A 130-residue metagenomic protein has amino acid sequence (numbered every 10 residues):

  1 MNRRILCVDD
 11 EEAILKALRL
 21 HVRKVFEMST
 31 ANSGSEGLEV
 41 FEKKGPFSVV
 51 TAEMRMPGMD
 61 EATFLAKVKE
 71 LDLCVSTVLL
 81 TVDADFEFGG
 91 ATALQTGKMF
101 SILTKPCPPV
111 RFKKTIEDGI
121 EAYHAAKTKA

Functional and structural regions predicted by a protein language model:
N2-A13, L18-R19, V50: Conserved acidic segment of CheY-like receiver
E12-T30, G97: Two-component/phosphorelay signaling modules centered on CheY-like receiver
T30-E39, E61: Helix N-cap/capping motif at the beta->alpha junctions
E53: Active-site residues of response regulator receiver
M56: Receiver (REC) domain active-site loop signature in two-component systems and cognate sites in sensor histidine kinases
T63, A84-I102: Alpha4 helix (beta4-alpha4-beta5 surface) of REC/receiver domains from two-component response regulators
L80-V82: Hydrophobic/aromatic residues positioned on beta-strands within the core alpha/beta folds
T104-I116, I120: C-terminal output helix
